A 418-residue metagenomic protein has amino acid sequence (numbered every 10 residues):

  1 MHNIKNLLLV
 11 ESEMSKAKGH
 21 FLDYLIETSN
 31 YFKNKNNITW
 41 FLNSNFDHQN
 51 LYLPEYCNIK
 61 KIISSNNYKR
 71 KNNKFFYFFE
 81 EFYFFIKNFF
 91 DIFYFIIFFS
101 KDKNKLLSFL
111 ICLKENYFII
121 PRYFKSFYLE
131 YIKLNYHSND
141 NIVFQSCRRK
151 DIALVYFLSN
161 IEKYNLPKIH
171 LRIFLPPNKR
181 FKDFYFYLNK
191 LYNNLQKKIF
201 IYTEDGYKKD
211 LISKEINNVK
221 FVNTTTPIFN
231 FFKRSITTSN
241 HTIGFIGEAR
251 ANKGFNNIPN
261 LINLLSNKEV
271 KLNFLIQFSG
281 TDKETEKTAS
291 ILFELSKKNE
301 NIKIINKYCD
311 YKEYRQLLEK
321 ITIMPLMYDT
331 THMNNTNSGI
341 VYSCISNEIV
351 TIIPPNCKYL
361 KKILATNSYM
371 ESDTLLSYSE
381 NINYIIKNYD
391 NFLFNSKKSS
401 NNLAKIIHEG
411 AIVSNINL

Functional and structural regions predicted by a protein language model:
H2-K18, Y24, N43-S44, Q145-R148 (+2 more regions): Nucleotide-activated donor-dependent transferases that construct or modify glycoconjugates
H20, D373-L418: A charged, aromatic-enriched C-terminal amphipathic alpha-helix characteristic of glycosyltransferases across folds
Y77, F84-L154, H170, I323: Short N-terminal targeting/anchoring amphipathic segment
K179-F221, K361: A short, active-site helix/loop in glycosyltransferases that binds the activated sugar's phosphate group
L195-Q196, K287-R315: Nucleotide-activated donor-binding/catalytic signature segment of Leloir-type glycosyltransferases, i.e., the conserved
F232-K253, I258-N263, F274-I276: Conserved donor-binding/catalytic core segment of Leloir-type glycosyltransferases
L272-A289: Glycosyltransferase donor-sugar binding loop
L326-Y342, P354-N356, L360-K361: Nucleotide-sugar-dependent
